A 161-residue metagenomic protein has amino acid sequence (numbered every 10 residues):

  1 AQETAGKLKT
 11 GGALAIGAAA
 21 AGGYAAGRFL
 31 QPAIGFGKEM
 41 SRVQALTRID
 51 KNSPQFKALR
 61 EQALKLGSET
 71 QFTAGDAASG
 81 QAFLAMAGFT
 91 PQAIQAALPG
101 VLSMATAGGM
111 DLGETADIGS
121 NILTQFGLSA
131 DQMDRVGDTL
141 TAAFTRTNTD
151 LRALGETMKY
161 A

Functional and structural regions predicted by a protein language model:
Q2-G17: Membrane-penetrating hydrophobic segments
L14-S68, S79-M86, A96-A107, E114-T147 (+1 more regions): Small-residue helix-packing and pore-constriction motifs in hydrophobic alpha-helices
T70-T73: N-terminal glycine-rich anion-binding loops that anchor highly charged ligand groups
A93: Residue-level marker of regulatory loop/turn positions in helix-turn-helix DNA-binding domains and in histidine
